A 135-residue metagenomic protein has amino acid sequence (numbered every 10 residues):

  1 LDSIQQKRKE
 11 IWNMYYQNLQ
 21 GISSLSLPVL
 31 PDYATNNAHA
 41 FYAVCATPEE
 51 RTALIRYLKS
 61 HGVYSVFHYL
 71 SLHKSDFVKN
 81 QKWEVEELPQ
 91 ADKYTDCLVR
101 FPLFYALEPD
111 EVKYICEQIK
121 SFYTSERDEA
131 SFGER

Functional and structural regions predicted by a protein language model:
L1-R135: PLP-dependent aminotransferase class I/II
